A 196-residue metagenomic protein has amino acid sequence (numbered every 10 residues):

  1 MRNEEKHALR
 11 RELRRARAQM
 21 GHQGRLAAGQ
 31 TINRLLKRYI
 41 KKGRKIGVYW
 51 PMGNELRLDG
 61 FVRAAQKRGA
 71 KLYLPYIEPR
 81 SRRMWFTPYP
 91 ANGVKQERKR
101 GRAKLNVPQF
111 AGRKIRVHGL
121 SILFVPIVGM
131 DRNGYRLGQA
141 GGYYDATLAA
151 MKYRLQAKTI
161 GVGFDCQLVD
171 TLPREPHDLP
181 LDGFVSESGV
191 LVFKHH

Functional and structural regions predicted by a protein language model:
M1-G119: N-terminal active-site beta-alpha-beta segment that forms phosphate/nucleotide-binding and substrate-recognition loops
R82-H196: Conserved phosphate- and dinucleotide-binding cores of soluble alpha/beta proteins, encompassing both enzyme active
